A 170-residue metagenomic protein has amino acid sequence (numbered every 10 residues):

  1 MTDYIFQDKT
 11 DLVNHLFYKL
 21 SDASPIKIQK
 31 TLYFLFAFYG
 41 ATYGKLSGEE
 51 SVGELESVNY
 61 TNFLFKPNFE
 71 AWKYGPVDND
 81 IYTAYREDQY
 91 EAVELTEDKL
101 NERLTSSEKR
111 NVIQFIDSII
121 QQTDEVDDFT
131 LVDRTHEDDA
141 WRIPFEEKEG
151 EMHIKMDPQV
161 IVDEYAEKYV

Functional and structural regions predicted by a protein language model:
M1-V170: Domain-edge interaction signal
